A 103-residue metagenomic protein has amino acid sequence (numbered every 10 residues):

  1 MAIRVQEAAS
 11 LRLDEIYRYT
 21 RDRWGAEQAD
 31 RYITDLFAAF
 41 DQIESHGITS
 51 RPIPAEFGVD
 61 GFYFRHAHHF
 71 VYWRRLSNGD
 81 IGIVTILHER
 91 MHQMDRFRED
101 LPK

Functional and structural regions predicted by a protein language model:
A2-G61: Basic, Lys/Arg-enriched alpha-helical interface segments
R18-T20, I33, Y63-F64, V71-R74 (+1 more regions): Compositionally biased, intrinsically disordered low-complexity regions enriched in proline and serine
I43-H46, H66, D95: Juxtamembrane helix-loop transition sites at the ends of transmembrane segments in multi-pass membrane proteins
T49-D80: Basic/aromatic recognition patch in beta-strand/loop cores that engages polyanionic ligands
F70, R74-K103: Enriched for short, Lys/Arg-rich terminal
